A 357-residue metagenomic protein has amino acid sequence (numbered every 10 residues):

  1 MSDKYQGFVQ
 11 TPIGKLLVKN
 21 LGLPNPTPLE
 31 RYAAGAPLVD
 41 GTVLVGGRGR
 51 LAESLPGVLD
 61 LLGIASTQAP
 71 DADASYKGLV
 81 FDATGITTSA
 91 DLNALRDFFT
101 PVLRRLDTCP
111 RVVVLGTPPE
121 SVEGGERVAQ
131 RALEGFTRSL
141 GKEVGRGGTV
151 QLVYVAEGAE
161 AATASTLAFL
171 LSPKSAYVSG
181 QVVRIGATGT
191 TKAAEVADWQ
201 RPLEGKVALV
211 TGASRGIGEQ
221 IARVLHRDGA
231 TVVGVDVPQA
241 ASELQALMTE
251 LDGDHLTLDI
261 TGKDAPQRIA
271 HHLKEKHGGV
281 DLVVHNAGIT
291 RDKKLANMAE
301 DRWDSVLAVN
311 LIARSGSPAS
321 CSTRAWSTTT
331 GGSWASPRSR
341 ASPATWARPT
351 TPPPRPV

Functional and structural regions predicted by a protein language model:
M1-P202: Glycine-rich nucleotide cofactor-binding loops and adjacent beta-alpha elements of adenine nucleotide/dinucleotide sites
S66-A69, A230-Q245: Conserved glycine-rich Rossmann-like NAD(P)H-binding loop of the short-chain dehydrogenase/reductase
D91, K294-L295, R302-W303: Substrate-binding pocket helix/loop in short-chain dehydrogenase/reductase
G124-G125, T345-P349: Active-site loop immediately N-terminal to the catalytic Tyr-X3-Lys motif of short-chain dehydrogenase/reductase
A129, L133, P318, P354-R355: Active-site helix of classical SDR
V207, S214-R215: Conserved glycine-rich cofactor-binding loop
R338: Residue(s) in the substrate-gating loop at a strand-loop-helix junction that position the organic substrate next
